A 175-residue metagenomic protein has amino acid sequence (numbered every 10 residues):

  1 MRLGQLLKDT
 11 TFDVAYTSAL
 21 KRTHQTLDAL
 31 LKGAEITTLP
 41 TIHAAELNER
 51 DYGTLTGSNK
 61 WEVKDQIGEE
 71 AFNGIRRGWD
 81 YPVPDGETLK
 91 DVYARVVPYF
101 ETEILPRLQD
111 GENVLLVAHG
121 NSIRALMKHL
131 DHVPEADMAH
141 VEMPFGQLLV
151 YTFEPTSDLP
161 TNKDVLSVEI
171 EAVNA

Functional and structural regions predicted by a protein language model:
M1-T38, Q66, P84-V96, A139 (+1 more regions): Active-site-proximal alpha-helix that buttresses catalytic centers in soluble enzyme cores
T10, Q66, G78, D110-G111: Structured helix-beta-strand junction loops
T10-E46, A71-N73, L130-D131, T152-A175: Conserved histidine-centered catalytic loops in small-molecule metabolism enzymes
T17-L20, E46, R77, E112-N113 (+1 more regions): Short, well-ordered beta-to-alpha junction loops that form the rim of enzyme active sites and present histidine/acidic
T23-T26, R50-G53, P82-V83, I123-L126: Short catalytic/ligand-binding loop motif for oxyanion handling, primarily in non-cytosolic enzymes, centered on
H24, P98-L159: Active-site-adjacent alpha-helix immediately C-terminal to a catalytic or transition-state-stabilizing loop
K32-V97, E142: Phosphate-handling substructures
